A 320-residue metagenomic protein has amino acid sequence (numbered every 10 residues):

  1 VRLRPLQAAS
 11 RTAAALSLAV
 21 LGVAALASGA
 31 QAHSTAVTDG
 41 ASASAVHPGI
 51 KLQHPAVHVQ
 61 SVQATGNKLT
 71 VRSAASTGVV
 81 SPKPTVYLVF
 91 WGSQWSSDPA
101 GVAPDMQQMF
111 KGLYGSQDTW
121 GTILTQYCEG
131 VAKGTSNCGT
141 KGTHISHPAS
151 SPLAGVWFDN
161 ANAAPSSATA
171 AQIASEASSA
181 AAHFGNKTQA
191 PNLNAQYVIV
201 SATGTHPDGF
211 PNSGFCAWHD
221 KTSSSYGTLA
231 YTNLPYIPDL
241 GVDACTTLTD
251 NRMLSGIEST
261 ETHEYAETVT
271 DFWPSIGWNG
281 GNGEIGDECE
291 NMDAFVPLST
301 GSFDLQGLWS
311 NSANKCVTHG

Functional and structural regions predicted by a protein language model:
R2-A32: Secretory targeting and sorting signals
T35-A177: N-terminal carbohydrate-binding/catalytic regions of secreted carbohydrate-active enzymes
A75, F90-Q94, S201-T205, P235-P238: Short, flexible loop/turn elements at secondary-structure junctions
P82-V86, T119, N192-Y197, G227-A230 (+1 more regions): Loop/turn elements at helix/coil->beta-strand transitions in domains of secreted/extracellular proteins
L88, S259-D271: Active-site recognition of the HExxH zinc-binding catalytic motif
D98-L113, D208-G227: Surface-exposed flexible segments
C138-T222: Active-site-proximal segments of metallohydrolase catalytic domains
P211-S255, D271-G320: Metalloprotease/metallohydrolase-associated module, dominated by Zn2+-dependent proteases
